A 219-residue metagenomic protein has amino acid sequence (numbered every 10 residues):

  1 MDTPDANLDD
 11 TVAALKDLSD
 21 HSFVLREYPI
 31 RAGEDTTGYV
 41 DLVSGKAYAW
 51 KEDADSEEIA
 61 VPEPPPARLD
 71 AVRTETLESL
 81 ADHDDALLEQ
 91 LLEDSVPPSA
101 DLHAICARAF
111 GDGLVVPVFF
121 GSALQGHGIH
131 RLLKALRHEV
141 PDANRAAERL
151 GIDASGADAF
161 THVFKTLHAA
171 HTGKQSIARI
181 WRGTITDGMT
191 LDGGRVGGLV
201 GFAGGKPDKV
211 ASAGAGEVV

Functional and structural regions predicted by a protein language model:
M1-V219: Structural and coupling elements of P-loop NTPases
